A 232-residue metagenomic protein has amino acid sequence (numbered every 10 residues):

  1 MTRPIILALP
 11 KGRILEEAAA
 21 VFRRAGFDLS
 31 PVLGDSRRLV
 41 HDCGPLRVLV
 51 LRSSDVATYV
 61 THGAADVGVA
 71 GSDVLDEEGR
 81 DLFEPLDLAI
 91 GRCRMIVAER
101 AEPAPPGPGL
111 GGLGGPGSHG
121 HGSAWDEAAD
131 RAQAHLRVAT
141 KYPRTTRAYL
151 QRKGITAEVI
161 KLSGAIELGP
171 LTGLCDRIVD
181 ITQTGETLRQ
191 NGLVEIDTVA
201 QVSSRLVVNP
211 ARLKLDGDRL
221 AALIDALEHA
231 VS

Functional and structural regions predicted by a protein language model:
M1-S232: Domain-level signature for soluble enzymes in the chorismate/prephenate branch of the shikimate pathway
